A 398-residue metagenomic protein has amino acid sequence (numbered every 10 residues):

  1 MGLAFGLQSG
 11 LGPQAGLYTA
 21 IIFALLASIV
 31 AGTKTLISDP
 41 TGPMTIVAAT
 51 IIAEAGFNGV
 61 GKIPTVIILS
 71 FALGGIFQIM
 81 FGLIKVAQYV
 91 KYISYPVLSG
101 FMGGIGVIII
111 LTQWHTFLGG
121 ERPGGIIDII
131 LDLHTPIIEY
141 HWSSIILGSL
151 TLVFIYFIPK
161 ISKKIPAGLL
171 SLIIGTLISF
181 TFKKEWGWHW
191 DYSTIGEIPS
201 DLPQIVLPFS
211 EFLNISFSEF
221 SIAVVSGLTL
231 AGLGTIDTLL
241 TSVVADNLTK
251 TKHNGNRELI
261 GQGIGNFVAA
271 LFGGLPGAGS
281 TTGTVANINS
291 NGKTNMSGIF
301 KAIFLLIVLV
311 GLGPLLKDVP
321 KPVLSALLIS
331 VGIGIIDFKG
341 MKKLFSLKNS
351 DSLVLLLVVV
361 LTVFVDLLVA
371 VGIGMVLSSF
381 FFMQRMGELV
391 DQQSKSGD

Functional and structural regions predicted by a protein language model:
M1-Q393, G397: Transmembrane helical cores of multi-pass ion-transport proteins
